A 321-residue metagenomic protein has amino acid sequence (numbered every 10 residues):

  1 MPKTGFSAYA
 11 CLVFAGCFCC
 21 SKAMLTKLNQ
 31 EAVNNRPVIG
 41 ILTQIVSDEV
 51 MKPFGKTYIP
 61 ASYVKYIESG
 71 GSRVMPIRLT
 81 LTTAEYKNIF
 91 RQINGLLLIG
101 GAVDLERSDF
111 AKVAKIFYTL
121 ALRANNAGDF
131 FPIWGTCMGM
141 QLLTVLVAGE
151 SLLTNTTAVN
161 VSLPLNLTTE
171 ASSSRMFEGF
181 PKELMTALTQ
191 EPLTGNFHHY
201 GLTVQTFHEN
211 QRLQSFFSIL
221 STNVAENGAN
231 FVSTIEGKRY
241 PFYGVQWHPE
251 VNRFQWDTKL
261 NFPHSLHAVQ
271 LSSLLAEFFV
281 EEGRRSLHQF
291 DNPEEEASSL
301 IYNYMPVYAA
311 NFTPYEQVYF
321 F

Functional and structural regions predicted by a protein language model:
P2-R239, P249-F321: N-terminal beta1-alpha1 cap of cysteine-dependent amidohydrolase-like domains
P241-V245: Catalytic His-Asp charge-relay segment
